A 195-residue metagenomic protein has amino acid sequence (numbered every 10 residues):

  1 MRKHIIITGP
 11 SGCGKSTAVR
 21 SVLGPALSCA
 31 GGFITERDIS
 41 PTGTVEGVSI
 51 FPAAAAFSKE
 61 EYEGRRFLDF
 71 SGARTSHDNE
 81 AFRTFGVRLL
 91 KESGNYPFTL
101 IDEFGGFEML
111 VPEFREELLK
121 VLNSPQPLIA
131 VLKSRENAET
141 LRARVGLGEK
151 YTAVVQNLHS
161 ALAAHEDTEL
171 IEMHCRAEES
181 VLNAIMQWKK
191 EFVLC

Functional and structural regions predicted by a protein language model:
R2, K91, G105-C195: Replace "adjacent to P-loop NTPase cores in ATP/GTP-dependent enzymes" with "adjacent to NTP-binding cores
K3, S28-C29, N95-P97, Q126: Short coil/turn segments at beta-strand junctions that form active-site/ligand-binding loops
I7: Hydrophobic anchor at the beta1->P-loop junction of P-loop NTPases
S11: The conserved Walker
K15: Conserved lysine of the Walker
R20-F70: N-terminal phosphate/diphosphate-binding loop that engages ATP/GTP or pyrophosphate donors across diverse enzyme folds
A30, G47, P97-F98, T168: Conserved acidic residues
R66-K120: Phosphate-binding/switch loop-helix module in NTP-utilizing enzymes
